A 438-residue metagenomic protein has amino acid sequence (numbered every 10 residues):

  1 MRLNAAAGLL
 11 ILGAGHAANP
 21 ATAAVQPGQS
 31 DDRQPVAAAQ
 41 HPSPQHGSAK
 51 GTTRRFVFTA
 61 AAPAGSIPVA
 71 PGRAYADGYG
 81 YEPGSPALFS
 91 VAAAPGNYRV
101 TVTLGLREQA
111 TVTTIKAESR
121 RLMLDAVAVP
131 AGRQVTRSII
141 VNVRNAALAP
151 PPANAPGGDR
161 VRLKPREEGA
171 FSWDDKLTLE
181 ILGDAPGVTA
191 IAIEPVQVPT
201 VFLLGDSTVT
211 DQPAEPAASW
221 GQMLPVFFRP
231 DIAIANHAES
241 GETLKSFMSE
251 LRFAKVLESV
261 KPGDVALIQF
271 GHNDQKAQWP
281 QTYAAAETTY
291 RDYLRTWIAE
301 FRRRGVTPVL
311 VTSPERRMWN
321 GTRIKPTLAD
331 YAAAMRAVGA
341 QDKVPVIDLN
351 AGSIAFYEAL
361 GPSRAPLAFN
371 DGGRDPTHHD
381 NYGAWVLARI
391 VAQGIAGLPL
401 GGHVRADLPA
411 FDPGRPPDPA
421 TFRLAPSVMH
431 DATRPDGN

Functional and structural regions predicted by a protein language model:
M1-A23: Sec-dependent N-terminal signal peptides
A21, V25-P42, H46-A214: Compositionally biased, intrinsically disordered or flexible polar/acidic segments
R55, I234-N236, K343-D348: Conserved beta-strand scaffold positions in the cores of enzyme catalytic domains, especially in NTP/NDP-utilizing
G78-Y81, D211-P216, N236-L251, K276-A286: Acidic/histidine-rich helix-loop elements that form or flank divalent-metal/phosphate-binding sites at the catalytic
E118, R252-L408, D412, T421-N438: Alpha-helical cap/lid subdomain in secreted, periplasmic, or secretory-pathway luminal O-acyl-processing enzymes
K164-P165, E250-F253: Short alpha-helical segments and helix-capping/turn motifs at coil-helix boundaries
T178-E239, F253-A266: Serine-esterase "nucleophile elbow" of acetyl-processing enzymes
A235, D412-P419: Secreted/periplasmic serine-hydrolase-like ester/acetyl group-modifying domain
